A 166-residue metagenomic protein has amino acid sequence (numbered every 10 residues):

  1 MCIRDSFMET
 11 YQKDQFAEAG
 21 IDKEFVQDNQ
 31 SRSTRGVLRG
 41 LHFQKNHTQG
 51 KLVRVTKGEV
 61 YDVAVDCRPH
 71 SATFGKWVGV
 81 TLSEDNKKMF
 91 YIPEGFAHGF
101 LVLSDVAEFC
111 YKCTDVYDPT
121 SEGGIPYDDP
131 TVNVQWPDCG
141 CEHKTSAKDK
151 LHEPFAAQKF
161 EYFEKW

Functional and structural regions predicted by a protein language model:
M1: Sequence context surrounding c-type heme c attachment/ligation sites in exported
R4-D85, S104-V106, Y111-W166: Non-catalytic, conserved peripheral segments adjacent to functional cores
L82-Y91, F96-L101: Beta-rich strand-turn-strand
